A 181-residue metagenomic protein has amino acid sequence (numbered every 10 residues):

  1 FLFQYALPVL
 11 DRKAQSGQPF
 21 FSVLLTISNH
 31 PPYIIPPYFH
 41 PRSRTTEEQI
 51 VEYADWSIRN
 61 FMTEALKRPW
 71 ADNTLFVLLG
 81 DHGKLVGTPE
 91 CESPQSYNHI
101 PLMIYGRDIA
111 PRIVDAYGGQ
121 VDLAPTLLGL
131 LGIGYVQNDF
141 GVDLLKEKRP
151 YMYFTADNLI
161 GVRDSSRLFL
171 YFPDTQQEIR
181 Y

Functional and structural regions predicted by a protein language model:
F1-Y181: Solvent-exposed soluble domains appended to multi-pass membrane proteins
